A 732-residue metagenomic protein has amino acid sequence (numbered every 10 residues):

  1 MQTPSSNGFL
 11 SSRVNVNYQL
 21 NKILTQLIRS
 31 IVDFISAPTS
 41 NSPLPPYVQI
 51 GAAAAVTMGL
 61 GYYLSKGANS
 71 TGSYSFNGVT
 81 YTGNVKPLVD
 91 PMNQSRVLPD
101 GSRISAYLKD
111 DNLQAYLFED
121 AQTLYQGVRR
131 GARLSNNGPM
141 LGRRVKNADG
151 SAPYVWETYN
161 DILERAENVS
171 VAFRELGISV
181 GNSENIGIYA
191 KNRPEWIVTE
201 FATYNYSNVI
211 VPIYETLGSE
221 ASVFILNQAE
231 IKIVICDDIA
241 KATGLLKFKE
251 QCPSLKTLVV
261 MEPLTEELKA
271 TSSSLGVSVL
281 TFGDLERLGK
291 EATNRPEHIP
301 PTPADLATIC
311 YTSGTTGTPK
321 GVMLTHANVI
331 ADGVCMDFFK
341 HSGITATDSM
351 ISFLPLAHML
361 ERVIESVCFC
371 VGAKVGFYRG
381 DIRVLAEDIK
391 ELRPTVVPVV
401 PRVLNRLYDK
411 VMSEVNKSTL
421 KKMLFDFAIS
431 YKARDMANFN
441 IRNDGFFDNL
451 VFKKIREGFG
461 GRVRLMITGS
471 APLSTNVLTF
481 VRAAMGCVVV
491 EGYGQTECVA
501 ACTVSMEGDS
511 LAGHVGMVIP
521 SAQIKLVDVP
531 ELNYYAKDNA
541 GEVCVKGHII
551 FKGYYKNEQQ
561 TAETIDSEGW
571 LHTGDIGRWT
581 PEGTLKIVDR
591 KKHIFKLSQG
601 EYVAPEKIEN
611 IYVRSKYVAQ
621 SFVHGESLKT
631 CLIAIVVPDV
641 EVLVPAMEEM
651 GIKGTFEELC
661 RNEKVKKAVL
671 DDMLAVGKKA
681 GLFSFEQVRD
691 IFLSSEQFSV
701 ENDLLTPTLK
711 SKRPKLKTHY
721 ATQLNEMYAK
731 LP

Functional and structural regions predicted by a protein language model:
Q2-P4, R13, K22-R96, N205-R287 (+1 more regions): Structural core segment of the AMP-binding/adenylate-forming
S65-F76, S151, A240-P303, V411-K454: ANL superfamily adenylate-forming
G78, V277-F282, T395-P398, Y408-L511: Gly/Ser/Thr-rich phosphate-binding loop
Y116-E119, N137-F201, G218-V223, T281-G283: Conserved AMP-binding/adenylate-forming core of the ANL superfamily
N136-P139, S278-L280, R287-Y311, T318 (+1 more regions): Conserved pre-ATP/AMP-binding loop-to-beta segment of ANL
W156-N160, A307-G333: Conserved AMP-binding A3 loop
I330-S352, L356-N449, R462, A484: Conserved AMP-binding/adenylation subdomain of ANL enzymes
V529-D538, E542-L597: Conserved ATP-binding/catalytic segment of the ANL
